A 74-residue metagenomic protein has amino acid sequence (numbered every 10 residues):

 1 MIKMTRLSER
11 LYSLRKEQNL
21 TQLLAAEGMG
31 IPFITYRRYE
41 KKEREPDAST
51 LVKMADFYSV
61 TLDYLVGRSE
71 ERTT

Functional and structural regions predicted by a protein language model:
M1-E17: A short, Lys/Arg-rich alpha-helix, primarily the initiator
I2, V66-T74: Short, charged recognition helix plus adjacent turn of helix-turn-helix-like nucleic-acid-binding domains
K16, E27, D56: Alpha-helical residues within the helix-turn-helix
N19-R38: Short alpha-helical DNA-recognition segment
E40, Y58, S69: DNA major-groove recognition helix of helix-turn-helix
E43-K53, R72-T74: Short, basic-rich loop-to-helix N-cap that marks the start of a DNA-contacting helix
S49-Y64: DNA major-groove recognition helix of helix-turn-helix/homeodomain DNA-binding modules
